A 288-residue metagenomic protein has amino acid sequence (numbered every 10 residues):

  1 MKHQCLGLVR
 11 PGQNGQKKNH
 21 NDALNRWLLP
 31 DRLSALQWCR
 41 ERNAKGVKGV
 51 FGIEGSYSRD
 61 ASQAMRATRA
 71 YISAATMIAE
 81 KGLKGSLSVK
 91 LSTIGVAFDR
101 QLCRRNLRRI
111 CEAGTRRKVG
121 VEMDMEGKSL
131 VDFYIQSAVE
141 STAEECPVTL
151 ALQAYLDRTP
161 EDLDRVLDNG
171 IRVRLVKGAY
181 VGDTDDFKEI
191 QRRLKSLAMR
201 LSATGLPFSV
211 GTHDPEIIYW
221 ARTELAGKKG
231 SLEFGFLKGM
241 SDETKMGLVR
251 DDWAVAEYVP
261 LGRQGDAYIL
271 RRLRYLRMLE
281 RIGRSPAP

Functional and structural regions predicted by a protein language model:
M1-P288: Positively charged, amphipathic and often flexible ligand-engagement surfaces
